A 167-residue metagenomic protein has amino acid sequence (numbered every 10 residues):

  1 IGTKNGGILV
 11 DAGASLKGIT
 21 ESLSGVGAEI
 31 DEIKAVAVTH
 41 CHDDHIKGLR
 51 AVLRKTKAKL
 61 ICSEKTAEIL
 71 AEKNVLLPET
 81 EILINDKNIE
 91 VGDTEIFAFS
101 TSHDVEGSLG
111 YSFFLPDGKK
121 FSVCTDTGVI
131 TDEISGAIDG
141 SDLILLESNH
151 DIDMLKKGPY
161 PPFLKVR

Functional and structural regions predicted by a protein language model:
I1-V26, L109-D126, L143: Conserved beta-strand hairpin/beta-sheet module of binuclear metal-dependent hydrolase folds, prominently
L9-G13, I33-C41, I61-E64, S122-T125 (+1 more regions): Active-site neighborhood of phospho(di)ester-bond hydrolases with catalytic His/Asp-centered motifs
L16-C62: Active-site metal-binding motif and surrounding structural segment of the metallo-beta-lactamase
I33, L77, S141-D142: Short, well-ordered alpha-helix to beta-strand connector turns
D43-I46, A67-I69, V105-E106, V129-T131 (+1 more regions): Active-site environment of divalent metal-dependent phosphoester hydrolases
E64-G118: Metallo-beta-lactamase
V123-S135: Active-site glycine- and acidic-residue-rich loops that bind and position anionic ligands or nucleotide-like cofactors
E133-R167: Cap/insert and terminal regions of metallo-dependent hydrolase folds
